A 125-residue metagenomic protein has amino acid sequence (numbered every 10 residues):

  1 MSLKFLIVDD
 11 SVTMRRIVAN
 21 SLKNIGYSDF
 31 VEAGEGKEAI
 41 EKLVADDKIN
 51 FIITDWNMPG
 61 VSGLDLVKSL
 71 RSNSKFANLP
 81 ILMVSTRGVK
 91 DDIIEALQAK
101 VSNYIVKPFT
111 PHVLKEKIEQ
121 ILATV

Functional and structural regions predicted by a protein language model:
V12-V31: Two-component/phosphorelay signaling modules centered on CheY-like receiver
R16-A19, D65, G88-N103: Alpha4 helix (beta4-alpha4-beta5 surface) of REC/receiver domains from two-component response regulators
E32-E41, G63: Helix N-cap/capping motif at the beta->alpha junctions
E41, L64-A77: Short amphipathic alpha-helix used as the core "switch/output" element in two-component signaling
D47-I53: Active-site beta3 strand of CheY-like receiver
M58: Receiver (REC) domain active-site loop signature in two-component systems and cognate sites in sensor histidine kinases
F109-I118: C-terminal output helix
